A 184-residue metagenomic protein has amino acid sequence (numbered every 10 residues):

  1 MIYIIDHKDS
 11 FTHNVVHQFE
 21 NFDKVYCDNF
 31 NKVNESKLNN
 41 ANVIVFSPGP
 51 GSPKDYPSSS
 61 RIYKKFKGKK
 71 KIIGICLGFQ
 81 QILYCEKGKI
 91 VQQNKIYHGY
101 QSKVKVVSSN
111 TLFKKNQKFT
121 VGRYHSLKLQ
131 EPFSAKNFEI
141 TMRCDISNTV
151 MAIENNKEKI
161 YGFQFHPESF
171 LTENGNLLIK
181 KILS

Functional and structural regions predicted by a protein language model:
M1-N21: Short, charged N-terminal beta->alpha structural module
F11, L127-Q130, S169-L171: Active-site environment of divalent metal-dependent phosphoester hydrolases
K24-K32: A short beta-strand-loop structural module common to alpha/beta enzyme folds
K32-A41, F133-S134: Short amphipathic alpha-helix with an adjacent loop that forms part of the alpha/beta core around
V43-T111, T120, I179: Cysteine-nucleophile active-site neighborhood
C76, H125, H166: Histidine-centered divalent metal-coordination motifs
N110-E158: Catalytic beta-strand/loop cores that center a nucleophilic Ser/Cys/Thr and support acyl-enzyme chemistry
E139-S184: C-terminal and late-domain segments of enzyme folds
